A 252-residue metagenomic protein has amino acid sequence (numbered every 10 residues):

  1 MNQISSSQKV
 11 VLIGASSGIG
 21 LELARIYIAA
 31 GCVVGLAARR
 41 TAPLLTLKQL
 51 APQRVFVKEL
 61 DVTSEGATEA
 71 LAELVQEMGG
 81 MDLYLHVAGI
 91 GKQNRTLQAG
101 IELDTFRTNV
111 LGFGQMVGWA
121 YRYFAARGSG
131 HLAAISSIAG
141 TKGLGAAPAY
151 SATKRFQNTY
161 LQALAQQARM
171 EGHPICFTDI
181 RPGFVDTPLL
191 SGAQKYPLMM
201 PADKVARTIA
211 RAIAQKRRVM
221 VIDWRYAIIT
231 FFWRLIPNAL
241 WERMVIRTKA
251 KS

Functional and structural regions predicted by a protein language model:
S16-S17: Conserved glycine-rich cofactor-binding loop
A30-L45: Conserved glycine-rich Rossmann-like NAD(P)H-binding loop of the short-chain dehydrogenase/reductase
A51-G66: Rossmann-fold cofactor-recognition segment
V87-Q93: Conserved NAD(P)H cofactor-binding loop of Rossmann-fold oxidoreductase domains
A99-Q115, Q157: Catalytic Tyr-X3-Lys loop
V117, T153: Active-site helix of classical SDR
S137: Residue(s) in the substrate-gating loop at a strand-loop-helix junction that position the organic substrate next
D179, Q194-T230: C-terminal helical subdomain
